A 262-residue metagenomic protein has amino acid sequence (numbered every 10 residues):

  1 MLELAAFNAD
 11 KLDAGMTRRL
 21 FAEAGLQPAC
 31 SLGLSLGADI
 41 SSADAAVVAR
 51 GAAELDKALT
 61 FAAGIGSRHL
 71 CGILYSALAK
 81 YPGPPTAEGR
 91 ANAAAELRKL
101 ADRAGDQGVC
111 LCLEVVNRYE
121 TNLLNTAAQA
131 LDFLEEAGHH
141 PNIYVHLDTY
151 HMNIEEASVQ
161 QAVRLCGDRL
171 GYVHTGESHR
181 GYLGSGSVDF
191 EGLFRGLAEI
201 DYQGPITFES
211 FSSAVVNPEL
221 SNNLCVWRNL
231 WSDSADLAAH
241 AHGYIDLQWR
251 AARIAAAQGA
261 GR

Functional and structural regions predicted by a protein language model:
L2, F21, G51, A62 (+8 more regions): Conserved, mostly hydrophobic/aromatic
L2-E3, L32, C71-L74, L111-V116 (+2 more regions): Short beta-strands and strand-loop turn motifs
L2-L4, P85-A87, A101, L147-Y150 (+1 more regions): Short linear motifs at secondary-structure transitions and domain/linker junctions
L4-A94, Q203, T207-N217, A251: Structural motif corresponding to the early beta-alpha repeats
A6-D10, G37, N117-E120, Y150-N153 (+1 more regions): Short histidine/acidic/glycine/proline-rich micro-motifs that form metal- and phosphate-coordinating active-site loops
K11-L32, K57-S67, R98-Q107, L134-H140 (+2 more regions): Acidic (Asp/Glu)-rich catalytic clusters
S41, A45-Y144, I154-E156, R228 (+2 more regions): Active-site acidic/histidine proton-transfer and metal-coordination neighborhood in alpha/beta enzyme cores
G66-S67, L124-L147, H151-R262: Histidine-acidic metal/acid-base catalytic patches
